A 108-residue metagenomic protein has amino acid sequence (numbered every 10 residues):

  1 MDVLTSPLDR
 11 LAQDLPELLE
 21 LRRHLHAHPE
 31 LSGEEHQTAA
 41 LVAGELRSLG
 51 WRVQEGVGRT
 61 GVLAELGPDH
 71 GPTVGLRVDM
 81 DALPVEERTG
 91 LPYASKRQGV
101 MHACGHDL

Functional and structural regions predicted by a protein language model:
D2-H102: Acidic/His- and Gly-rich active-site-bordering loop/insert found across diverse amide/peptide-bond hydrolases
